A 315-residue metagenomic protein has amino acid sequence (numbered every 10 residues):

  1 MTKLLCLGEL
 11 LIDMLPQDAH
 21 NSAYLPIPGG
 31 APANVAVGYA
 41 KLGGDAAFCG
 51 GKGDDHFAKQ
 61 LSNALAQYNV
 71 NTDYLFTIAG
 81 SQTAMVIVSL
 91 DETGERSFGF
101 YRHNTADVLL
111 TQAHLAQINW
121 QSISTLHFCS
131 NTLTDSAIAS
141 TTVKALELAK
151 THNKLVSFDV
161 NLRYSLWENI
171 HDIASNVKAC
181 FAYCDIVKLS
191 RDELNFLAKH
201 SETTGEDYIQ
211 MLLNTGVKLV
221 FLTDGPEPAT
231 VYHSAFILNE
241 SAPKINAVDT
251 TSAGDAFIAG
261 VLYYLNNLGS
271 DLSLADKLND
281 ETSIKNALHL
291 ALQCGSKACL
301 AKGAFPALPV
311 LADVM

Functional and structural regions predicted by a protein language model:
M1-L5, A66, E95-I237, S270 (+1 more regions): Ribokinase/PfkB-type carbohydrate-kinase core domain
M1-N71: Glycine-rich phosphate/adenosyl-contacting loop at the front of the ribokinase-like
K3-L5, E147, T204-M315: Conserved phosphate-binding/catalytic region of the ribokinase-like
I12, P16, L162, E193 (+3 more regions): Short, glycine/acidic-enriched loop or turn micro-motifs at the edges of active sites
A23-G30, H56, S175, T203 (+4 more regions): Residues at secondary-structure transition points
V37, M85-S89, P228-Y232: Short beta-strand scaffold segments in enzyme catalytic cores
Y39, S190, G254: Short, conserved phosphate/pyrophosphate- and ester-handling motifs at nucleotide-, phospho-/glycolipid
D45-F128, M315: Conserved N-terminal subdomain of the carbohydrate kinase-like
